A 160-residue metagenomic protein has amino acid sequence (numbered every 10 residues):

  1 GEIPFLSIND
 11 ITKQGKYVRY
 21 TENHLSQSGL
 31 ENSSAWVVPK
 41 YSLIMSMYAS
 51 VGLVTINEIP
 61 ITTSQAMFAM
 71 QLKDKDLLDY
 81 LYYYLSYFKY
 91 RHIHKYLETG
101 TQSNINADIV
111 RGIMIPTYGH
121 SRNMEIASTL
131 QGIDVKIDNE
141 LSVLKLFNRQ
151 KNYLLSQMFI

Functional and structural regions predicted by a protein language model:
G1-G29: DNA target-recognition patches
P4-S7, S46, F68, Y82-S86 (+1 more regions): Generic alpha-helical structural context detector
T12-Y20, K40, I56-P60, Q65-T117: Basic, amphipathic alpha-helical recognition segments used for DNA target recognition
M45-S46, G132: A generic structural signal for residues embedded in beta-strands
S50-L53: Short, charged beta-turn/beta-strand-edge "cap" motif at the junction between a beta-strand and an adjacent loop
M114-I160: Amphipathic alpha-helical coiled-coil/heptad-repeat segments
